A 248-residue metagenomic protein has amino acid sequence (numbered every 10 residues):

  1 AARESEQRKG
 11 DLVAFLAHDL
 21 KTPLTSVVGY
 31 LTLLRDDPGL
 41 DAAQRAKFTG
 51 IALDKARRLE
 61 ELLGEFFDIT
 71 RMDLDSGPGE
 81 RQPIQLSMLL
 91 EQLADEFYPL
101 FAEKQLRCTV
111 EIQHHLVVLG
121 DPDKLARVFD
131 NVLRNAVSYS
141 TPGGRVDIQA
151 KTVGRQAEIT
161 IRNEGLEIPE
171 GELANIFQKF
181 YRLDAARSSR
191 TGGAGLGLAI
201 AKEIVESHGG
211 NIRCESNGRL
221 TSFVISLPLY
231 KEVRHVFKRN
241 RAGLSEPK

Functional and structural regions predicted by a protein language model:
R35-A42: Short acidic helix/loop segment immediately C-terminal to the autophosphorylated histidine in two-component histidine
E80-P83, A102, R107-V117, V153: Conserved catalytic submotifs in the C-terminal HATPase_c
A136-V137: Short helix-loop "hinge" at the ATP-lid/N-box region of the Bergerat-fold HATPase_c
G143-R155: Short beta-strand/loop element within the Bergerat-fold HATPase_c
I168-R182, N240: Short conserved segment of the HATPase_c
G192, G197, A201: Short alpha-helical Gxxx[C/S/T] motif in the catalytic ATP-binding
G209-G210: Conserved glycine-rich
